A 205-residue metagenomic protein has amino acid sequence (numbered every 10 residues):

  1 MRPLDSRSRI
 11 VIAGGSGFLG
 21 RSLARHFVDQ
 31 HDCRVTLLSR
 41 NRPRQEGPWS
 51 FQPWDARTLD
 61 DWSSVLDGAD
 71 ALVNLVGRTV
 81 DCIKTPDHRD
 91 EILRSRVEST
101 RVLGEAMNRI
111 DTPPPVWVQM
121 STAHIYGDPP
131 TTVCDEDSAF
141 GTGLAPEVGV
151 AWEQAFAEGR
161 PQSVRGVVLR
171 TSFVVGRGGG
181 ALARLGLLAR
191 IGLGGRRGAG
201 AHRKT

Functional and structural regions predicted by a protein language model:
L4-Q30: N-terminal Rossmann NAD(P)H-binding glycine-rich loop of SDR-like oxidoreductase domains
A13, L38, L72-V76, W117-A123 (+1 more regions): SDR active-site strand-loop-helix element
S22, H26, A106, A155: Rossmann-fold NAD(P)-dependent oxidoreductase module
C33-R40: Conserved glycine-rich Rossmann-like NAD(P)H-binding loop of the short-chain dehydrogenase/reductase
P43-S99: NAD(P)H-binding glycine-rich loop region in Rossmannoid oxidoreductase-like domains and their noncatalytic homologs
R94, E98, D128-V168: Catalytic helix-loop patch of NAD(P)-dependent Rossmann-fold dehydrogenases
R101-G143: Conserved Rossmann-fold NAD(P)-dependent oxidoreductase catalytic core, especially the SDR/UDP-sugar
R160-Q162, V167-V168, S172-T205: NAD(P)-dependent short-chain dehydrogenase/reductase
